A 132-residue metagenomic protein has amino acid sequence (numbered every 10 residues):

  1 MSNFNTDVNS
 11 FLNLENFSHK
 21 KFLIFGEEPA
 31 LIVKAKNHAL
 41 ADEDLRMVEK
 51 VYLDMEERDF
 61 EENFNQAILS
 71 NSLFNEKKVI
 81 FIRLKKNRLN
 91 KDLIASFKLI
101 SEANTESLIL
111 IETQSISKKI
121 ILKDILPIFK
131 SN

Functional and structural regions predicted by a protein language model:
M1-N9, P29-N132: Non-catalytic interfacial helical region
N13-S18: Phosphate-binding P-loop
K21-F25, F81: Short hydrophobic/aromatic beta-strand immediately N-terminal to the Walker A/P-loop
